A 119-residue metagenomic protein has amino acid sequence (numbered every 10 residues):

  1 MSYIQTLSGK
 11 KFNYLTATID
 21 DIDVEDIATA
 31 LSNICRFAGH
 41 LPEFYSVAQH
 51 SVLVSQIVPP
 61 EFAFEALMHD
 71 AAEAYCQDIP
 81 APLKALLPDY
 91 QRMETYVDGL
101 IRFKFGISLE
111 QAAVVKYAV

Functional and structural regions predicted by a protein language model:
M1-A118: Metal-dependent phosphohydrolase cores
